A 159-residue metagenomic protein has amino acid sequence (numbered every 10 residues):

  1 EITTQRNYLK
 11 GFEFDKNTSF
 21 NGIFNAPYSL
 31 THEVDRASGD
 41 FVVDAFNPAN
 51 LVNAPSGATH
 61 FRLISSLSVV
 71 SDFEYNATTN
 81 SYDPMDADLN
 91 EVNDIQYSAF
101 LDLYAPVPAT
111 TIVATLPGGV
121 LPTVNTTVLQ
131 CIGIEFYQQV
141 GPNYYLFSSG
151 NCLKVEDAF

Functional and structural regions predicted by a protein language model:
E1-A26: N-terminal "mature-chain" segments and other terminal, solvent-exposed stretches
I23, T31-A54: Contiguous beta-strand segments within globular domains
N25-Y28, T115-P117: Intrinsically disordered, low-complexity terminal regions enriched in Ser/Thr/Pro/Gly and charged residues
P27-E33, L67, I134: Short amphipathic beta-strand and strand-loop transition segments with alternating hydrophobic
A45, M85-L121: A beta-strand/beta-hairpin structural motif
N47-A99: Short helix-loop boundary/capping segments
H60-S71, T111-L146: Internal, hydrophobic beta-strand segments that form the core of beta-sheet-rich folds
N76, G141-C152: Beta-sandwich strand segments
